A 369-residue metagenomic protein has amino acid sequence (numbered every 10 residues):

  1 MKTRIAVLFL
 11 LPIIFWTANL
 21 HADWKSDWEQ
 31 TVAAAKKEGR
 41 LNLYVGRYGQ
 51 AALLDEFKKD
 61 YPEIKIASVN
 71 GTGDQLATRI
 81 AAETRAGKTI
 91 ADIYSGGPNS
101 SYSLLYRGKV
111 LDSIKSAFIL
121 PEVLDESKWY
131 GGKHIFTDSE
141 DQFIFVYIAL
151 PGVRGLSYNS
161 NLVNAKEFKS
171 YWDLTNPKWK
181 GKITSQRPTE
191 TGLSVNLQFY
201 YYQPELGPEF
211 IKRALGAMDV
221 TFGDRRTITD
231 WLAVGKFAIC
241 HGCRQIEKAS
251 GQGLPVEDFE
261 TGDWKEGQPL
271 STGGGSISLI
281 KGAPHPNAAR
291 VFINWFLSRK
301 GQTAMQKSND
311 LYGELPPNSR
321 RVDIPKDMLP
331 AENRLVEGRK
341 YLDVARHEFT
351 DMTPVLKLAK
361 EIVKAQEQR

Functional and structural regions predicted by a protein language model:
V7-T17: Bacterial N-terminal signal peptides
L20-A22: Boundary at the C-terminal end of the N-terminal hydrophobic targeting segment
W24, L335-R369: Conserved C-terminal helix/tail region of periplasmic/extracytoplasmic solute-binding proteins
K25-K36, R40-N42, G46-K65: Short, polar/charged alpha-helical segment
Y44-D55, A67-A81, T89-V234: Extracytoplasmic ligand-binding site segments that recognize negatively charged/polar headgroups
S100-L104, A238-D258: A ligand-binding cleft/hinge motif common to bilobed small-molecule-binding domains
I211-L215, V220-F222, R226, L254-A283 (+1 more regions): Periplasmic-binding protein-like
G275-K340: Mature extracytoplasmic/periplasmic domains
